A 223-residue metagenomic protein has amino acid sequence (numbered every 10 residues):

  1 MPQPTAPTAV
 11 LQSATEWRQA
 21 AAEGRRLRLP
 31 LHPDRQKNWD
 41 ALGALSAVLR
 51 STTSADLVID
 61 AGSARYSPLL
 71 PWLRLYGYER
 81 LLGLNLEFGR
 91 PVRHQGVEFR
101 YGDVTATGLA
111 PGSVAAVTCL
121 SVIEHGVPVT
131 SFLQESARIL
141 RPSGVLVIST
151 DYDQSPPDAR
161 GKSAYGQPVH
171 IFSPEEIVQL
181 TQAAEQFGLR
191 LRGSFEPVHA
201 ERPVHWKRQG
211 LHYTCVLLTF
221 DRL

Functional and structural regions predicted by a protein language model:
P2-T52: Class I SAM-dependent methyltransferase Rossmann-like catalytic core, especially the SAM/SAH-binding loop
I59-A106: Class I SAM-dependent methyltransferase SAM/SAH-binding core
T118: A conserved beta-strand element that flanks and buttresses the S-adenosyl-L-methionine
S121-H125: A short His-aromatic
G126-S136: A short, conserved alpha-helix within the catalytic core of class I
S143-D151: Conserved beta-strand signature within the Rossmann-like core of class I S-adenosyl-L-methionine
A159-R192: Conserved Class I S-adenosyl-L-methionine
F195-L223: Core SAM-dependent methyltransferase catalytic element
